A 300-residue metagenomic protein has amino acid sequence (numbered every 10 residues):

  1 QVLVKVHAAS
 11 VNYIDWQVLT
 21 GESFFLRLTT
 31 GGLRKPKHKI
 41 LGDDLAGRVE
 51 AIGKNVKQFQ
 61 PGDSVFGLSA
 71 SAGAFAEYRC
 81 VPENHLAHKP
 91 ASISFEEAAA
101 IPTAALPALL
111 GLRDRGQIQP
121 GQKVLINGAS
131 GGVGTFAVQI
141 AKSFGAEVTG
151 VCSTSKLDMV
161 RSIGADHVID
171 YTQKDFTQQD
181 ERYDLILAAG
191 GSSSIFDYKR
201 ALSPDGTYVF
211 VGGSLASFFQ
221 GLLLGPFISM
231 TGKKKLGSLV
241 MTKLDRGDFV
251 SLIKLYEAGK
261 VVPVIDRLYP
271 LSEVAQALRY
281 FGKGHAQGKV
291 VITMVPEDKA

Functional and structural regions predicted by a protein language model:
Q1-S10, F24-A72, A189: Glycine-rich beta-strand-centered segment in the early N-terminal region that forms part of a ligand/cofactor-binding
S64, K123, G206-T207: Short glycine-centered segments of the SAM/dcSAM-binding site in methyltransferase folds
S69-E83: A structural motif shared across PLP-dependent enzymes of the aminotransferase-like
A99-D170: Mid-domain Rossmann-like dinucleotide-binding core that forms the NAD(H)/NADP(H) cofactor-binding site
T177-L185: A short acidic, Gly/Pro-enriched loop at the edge of an enzyme's catalytic core that lines a small-molecule cofactor
S192-V261, M294-A300: Glycine-rich phosphate-binding loop and adjacent beta-alpha segment of Rossmann(oid) nucleotide-cofactor-binding
I253, K260-R267, A275-A300: C-terminal capping/lid region of NAD(P)-dependent oxidoreductase domains
